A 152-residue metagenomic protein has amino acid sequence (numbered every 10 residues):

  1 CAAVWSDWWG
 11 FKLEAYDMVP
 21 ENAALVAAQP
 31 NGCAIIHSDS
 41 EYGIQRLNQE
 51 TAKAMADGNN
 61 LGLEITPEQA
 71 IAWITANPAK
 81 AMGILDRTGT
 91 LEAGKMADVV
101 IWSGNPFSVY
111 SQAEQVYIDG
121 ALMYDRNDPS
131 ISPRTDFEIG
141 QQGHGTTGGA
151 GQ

Functional and structural regions predicted by a protein language model:
C1-W102, L122: His/Asp/Glu-enriched, well-ordered alpha-helical/loop segment that forms or immediately abuts the divalent-metal
A54-M55, P106-F107, Q141-G145: Short alpha-helix boundary/capping motifs
K80, E92-D136: C-terminal cap of metal-dependent C-N hydrolases
N127-G151: Glycine- and charge-enriched low-complexity intrinsically disordered segments
